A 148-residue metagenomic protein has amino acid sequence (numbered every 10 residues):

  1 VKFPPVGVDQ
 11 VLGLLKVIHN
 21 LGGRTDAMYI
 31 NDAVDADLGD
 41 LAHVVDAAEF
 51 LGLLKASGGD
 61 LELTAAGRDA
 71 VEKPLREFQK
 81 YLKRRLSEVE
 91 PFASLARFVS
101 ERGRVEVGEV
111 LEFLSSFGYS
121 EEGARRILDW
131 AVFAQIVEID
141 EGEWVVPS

Functional and structural regions predicted by a protein language model:
V1-S148: Donor-sugar nucleotide-binding helix/loop cap in glycosyltransferases
